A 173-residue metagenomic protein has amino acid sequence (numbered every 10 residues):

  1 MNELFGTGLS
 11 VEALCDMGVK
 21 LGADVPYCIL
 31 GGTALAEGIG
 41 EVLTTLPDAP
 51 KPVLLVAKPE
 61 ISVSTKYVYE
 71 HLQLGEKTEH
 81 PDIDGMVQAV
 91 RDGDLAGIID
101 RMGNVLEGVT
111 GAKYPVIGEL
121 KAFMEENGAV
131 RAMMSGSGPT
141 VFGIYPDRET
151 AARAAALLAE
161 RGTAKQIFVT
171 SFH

Functional and structural regions predicted by a protein language model:
M1-A13, Y27-I29: DPxDG-like acidic metal-binding loop motif
L9-K20, M102, A152-A156: Short, well-structured alpha-helical segments that form the helix of a local strand-helix-strand
G31-T33: Active-site loops of AMP-binding adenylate-forming
L35-R131, P146-E149, A155-A159, A164 (+1 more regions): Conserved, helical-rich catalytic subdomain that frames metal- and/or nucleotide-binding sites in enzyme alpha/beta
F142-I144: Short hydrophobic/aromatic beta-strand micro-patches that form the beta-sheet surface supporting nucleotide- or nucleic
